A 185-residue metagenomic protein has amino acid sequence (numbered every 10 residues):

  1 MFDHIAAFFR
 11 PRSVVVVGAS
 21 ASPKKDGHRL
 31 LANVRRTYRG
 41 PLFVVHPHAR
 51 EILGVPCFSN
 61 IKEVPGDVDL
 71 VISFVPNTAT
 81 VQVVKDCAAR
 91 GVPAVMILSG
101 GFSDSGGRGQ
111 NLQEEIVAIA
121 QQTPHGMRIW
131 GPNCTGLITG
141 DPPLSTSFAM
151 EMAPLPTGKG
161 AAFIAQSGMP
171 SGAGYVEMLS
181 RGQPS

Functional and structural regions predicted by a protein language model:
M1-R39, V44: Hydrophobic, well-ordered beta-alpha structural blocks that scaffold small-molecule cofactor pockets
S20-A21, H46-R50, S99-G107, N133-T135: Short, ordered loop/turn segments at secondary-structure junctions
G27-D67: Conserved N-terminal Rossmann-fold NAD(P) cofactor-binding segment
V44-H46, V95-I97, R128-N133, I138-T139 (+1 more regions): General beta-strand structural signal in soluble alpha/beta enzymes
I61-L70, T78-G100, D104: Rossmann-fold NAD(P) dinucleotide-binding segment
G100-G126: Rossmann-fold NAD(P)-binding glycine/threonine-rich loop
R128-G158: Phosphate-binding beta-alpha-beta segment of Rossmann-like dinucleotide-binding domains, i.e., the NAD(P)
A153-S185: Short glycine-cluster motifs
